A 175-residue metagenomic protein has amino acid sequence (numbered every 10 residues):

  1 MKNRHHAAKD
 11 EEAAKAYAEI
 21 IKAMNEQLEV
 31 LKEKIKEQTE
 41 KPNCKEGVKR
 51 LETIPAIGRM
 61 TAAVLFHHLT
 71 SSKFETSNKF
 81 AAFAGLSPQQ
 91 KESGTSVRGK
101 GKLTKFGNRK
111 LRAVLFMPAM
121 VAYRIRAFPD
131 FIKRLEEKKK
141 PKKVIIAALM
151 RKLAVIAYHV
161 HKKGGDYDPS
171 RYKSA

Functional and structural regions predicted by a protein language model:
M1-R50: Long, charge-rich intrinsically disordered scaffolds of nucleic-acid metabolism proteins
K2, N25, F116-A119, M150-H161: Short, amphipathic alpha-helical segments that act as regulatory/interfacial helices in nucleotide-processing proteins
D10-A18, K41-K45, P55, G101-K105 (+2 more regions): Conserved phosphate/pyrophosphate-binding and hydrolysis machinery centered on Walker-type P-loop NTPases, extending
E12, A16-E19, A23-E26, V30 (+4 more regions): Generic recognition of short, well-ordered alpha-helical interface segments
A18, V48, E52, R59-F66: Short, well-structured alpha-helical segments
R59, A63-K142, S174: Phosphate-backbone recognition surface of nucleic-acid-processing proteins
R126-A175: Acidic, carboxylate-rich catalytic segments that either coordinate divalent cations
